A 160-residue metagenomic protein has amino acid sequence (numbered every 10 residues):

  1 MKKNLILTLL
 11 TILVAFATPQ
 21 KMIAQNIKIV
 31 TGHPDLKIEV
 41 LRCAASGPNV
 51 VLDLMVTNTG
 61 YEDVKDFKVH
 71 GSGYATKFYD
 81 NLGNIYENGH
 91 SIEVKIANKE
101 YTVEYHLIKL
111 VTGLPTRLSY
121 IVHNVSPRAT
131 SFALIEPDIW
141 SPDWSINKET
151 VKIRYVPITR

Functional and structural regions predicted by a protein language model:
M1-N26: Bacterial Sec-dependent N-terminal signal peptides
M22-R42: Short N-terminal segments immediately surrounding and downstream of signal-peptide cleavage
Q25-T31, D66-F67, G71-T76, E104-R160: Surface-exposed edge beta-strand/loop patches
P34-L41, P48-L52, Y74, T116-L118: Envelope-exposed proteins and targeting segments
E39-A45, Y105-K109: Short amphipathic beta-strand and strand-loop transition segments with alternating hydrophobic
V50-G60: Short, well-ordered beta-strand segments enriched in hydrophobic/aromatic residues
T59-Y86: Mid-length scaffold segments of soluble, non-membrane domains
H90-Y105: Short beta-strand and strand-turn-strand segments in soluble, beta-rich domains
